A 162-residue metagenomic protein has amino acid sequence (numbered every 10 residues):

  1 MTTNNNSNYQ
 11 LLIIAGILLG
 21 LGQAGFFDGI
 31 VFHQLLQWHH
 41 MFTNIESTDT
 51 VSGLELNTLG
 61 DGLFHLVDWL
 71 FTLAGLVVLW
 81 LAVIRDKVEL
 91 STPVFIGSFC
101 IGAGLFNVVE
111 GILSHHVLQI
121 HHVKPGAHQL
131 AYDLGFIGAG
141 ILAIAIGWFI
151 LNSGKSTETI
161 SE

Functional and structural regions predicted by a protein language model:
M1-N8: Short, Lys/Arg-rich, polar N-terminal cytosolic tail immediately upstream of the first transmembrane signal-anchor
L11-F32: N-terminal signal-anchor transmembrane alpha helix
G22-G25, D68-G75, G104-G111, A143-G147: Helical transmembrane-bundle signal
V31-F42, G111-A131: Interfacial helix-loop-helix junctions of multi-pass membrane proteins
H39-L56: Perimembrane loop-to-helix junctions flanking transmembrane segments
E55-A74, H128-I146, L151: Membrane-interface loop-to-helix entry segments
V77-G102, T157-E162: Cytoplasmic juxtamembrane regions at transmembrane-helix boundaries
P93-H122: Hydrophobic alpha-helical transmembrane segments of integral membrane proteins
